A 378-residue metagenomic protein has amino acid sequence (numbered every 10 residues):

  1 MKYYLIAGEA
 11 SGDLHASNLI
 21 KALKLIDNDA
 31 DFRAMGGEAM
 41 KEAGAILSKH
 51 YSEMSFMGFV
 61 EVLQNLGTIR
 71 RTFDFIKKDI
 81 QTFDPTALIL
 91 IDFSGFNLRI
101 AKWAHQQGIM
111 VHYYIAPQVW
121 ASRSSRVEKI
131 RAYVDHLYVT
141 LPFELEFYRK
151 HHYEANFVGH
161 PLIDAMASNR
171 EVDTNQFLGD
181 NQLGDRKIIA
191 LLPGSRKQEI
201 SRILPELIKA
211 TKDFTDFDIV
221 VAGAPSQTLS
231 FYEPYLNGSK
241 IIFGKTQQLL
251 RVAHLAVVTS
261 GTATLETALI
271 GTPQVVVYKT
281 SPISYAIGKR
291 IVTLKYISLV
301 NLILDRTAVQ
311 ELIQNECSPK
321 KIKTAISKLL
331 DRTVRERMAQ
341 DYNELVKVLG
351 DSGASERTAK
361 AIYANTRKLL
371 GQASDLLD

Functional and structural regions predicted by a protein language model:
M1-D378: Nucleotide-activated sugar donor-binding and catalytic core shared by glycosyltransferases and related lipid-linked
